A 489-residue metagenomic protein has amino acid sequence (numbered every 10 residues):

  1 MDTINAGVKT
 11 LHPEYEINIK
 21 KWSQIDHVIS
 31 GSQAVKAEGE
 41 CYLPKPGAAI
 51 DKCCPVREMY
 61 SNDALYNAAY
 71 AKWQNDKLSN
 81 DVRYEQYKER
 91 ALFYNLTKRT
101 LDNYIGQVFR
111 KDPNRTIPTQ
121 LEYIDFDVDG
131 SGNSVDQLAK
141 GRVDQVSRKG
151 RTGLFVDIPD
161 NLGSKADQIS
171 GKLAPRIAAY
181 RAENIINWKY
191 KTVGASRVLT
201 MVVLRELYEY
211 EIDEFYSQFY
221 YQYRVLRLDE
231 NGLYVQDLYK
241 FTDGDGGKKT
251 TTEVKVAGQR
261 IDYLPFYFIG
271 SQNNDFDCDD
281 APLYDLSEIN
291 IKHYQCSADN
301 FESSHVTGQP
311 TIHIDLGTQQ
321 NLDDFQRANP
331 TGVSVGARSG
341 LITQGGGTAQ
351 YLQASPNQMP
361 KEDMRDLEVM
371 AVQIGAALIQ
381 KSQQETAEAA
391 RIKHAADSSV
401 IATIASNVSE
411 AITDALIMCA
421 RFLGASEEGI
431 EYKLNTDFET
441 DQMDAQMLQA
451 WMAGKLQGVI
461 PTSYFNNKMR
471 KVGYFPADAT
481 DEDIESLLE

Functional and structural regions predicted by a protein language model:
M1-Y180: Extended, helix-rich architectural segments
G7, N18-K20, S30, E38 (+8 more regions): A structural detector for beta-sheet-dominated domains
K21, P46, Q120, P282-I289 (+5 more regions): Alpha-helical structural motif
Q107, K111, S131, V135-L138 (+10 more regions): Short secondary-structure junctions and interdomain/linker hinges
G130-S134, L138, V146, D285 (+3 more regions): Short amphipathic alpha-helical segments
K140-S271: Extended, regular secondary-structure scaffolds
T250-E388: Extended, charged amphipathic alpha-helical segments
R327-N329, M359-E362, D366-E489: C-terminal helix-loop subdomains that flank or include functional centers
